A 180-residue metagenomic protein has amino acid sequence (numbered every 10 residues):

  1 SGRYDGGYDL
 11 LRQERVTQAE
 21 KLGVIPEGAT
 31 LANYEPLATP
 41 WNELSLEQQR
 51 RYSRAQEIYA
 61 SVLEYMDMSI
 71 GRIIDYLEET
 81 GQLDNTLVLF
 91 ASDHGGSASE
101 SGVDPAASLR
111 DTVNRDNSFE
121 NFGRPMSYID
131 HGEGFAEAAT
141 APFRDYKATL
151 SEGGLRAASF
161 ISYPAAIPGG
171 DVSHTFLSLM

Functional and structural regions predicted by a protein language model:
S1, F90-A98: Active-site-proximal loop/short-helix segments that contain or immediately flank catalytic acid/base residue(s)
S1-R3, D9-L44: Long, well-ordered, tryptophan-enriched scaffold segments
G2, I74-D75, T112-M180: Substrate-binding rim/cap in mid-to-C-terminal beta-strand-loop elements of soluble/periplasmic
G6-R12, T17-K21, Q48-T86, G96-A98 (+1 more regions): A long, amphipathic alpha-helix that forms part of the scaffold/cap immediately adjacent to metal-dependent active
P26, Q82-V88, L155: Loop/turn elements at helix/coil->beta-strand transitions in domains of secreted/extracellular proteins
G28-A29, S99-E100, G153, G170: Short helix/loop capping segments that flank catalytic or ligand/cofactor-binding pockets
A38-A55, S162-P168: Short glycine/proline-rich turn/loop motifs
